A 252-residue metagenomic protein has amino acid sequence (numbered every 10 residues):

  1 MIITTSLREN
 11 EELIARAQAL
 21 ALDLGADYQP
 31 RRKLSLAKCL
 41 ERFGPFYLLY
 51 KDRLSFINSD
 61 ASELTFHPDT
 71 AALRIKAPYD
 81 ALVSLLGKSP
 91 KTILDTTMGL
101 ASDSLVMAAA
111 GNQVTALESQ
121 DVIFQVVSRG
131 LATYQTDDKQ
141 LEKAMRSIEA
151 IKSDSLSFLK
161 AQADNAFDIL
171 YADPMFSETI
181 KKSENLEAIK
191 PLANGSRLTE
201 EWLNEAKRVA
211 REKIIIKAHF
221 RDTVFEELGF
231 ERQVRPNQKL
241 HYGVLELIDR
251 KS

Functional and structural regions predicted by a protein language model:
M1-I93, A109, R235: S-adenosyl-L-methionine
K33, G99, A218-R221: Short, polar loop motifs at secondary-structure junctions
T92, N112-Q113, S147, E212-K213: Residues at the starts of beta-strands that form the adenosine-phosphate
T96: Conserved beta-strand/loop positions that form the S-adenosyl-L-methionine
L100-N112: Conserved SAM-binding loop of SAM-dependent methyltransferases across substrates and taxa, primarily the Class I
L117-I169: S-adenosyl-L-methionine
P174-W202: Mobile active-site "lid"/loop adjacent to the S-adenosyl-L-methionine
T199-E246: Conserved Class I SAM-dependent methyltransferase catalytic core
